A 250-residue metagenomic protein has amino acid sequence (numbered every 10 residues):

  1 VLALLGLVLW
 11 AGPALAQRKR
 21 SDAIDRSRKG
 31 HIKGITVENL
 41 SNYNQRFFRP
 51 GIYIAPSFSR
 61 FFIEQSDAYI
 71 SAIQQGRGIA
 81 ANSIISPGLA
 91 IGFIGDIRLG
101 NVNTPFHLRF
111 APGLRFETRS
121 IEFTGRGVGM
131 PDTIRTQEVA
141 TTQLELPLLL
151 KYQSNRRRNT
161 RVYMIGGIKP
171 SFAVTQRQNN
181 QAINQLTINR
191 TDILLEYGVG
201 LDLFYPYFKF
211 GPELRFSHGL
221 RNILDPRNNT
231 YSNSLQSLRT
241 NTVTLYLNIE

Functional and structural regions predicted by a protein language model:
A16-I85, E250: Short glycine/proline- and aromatic-enriched beta-strand/turn motifs that initiate or cap beta-hairpins
V37-S41, I52-P56, L89-I97, P112-L114 (+5 more regions): Residues on the lipid-exposed face of transmembrane beta-strands in outer-membrane beta-barrel proteins
N39-F48, G100-F106, N155-R161, F204-F208: Short loop/turn motifs that connect adjacent beta-strands in outer-membrane beta-barrel proteins
N44-P50, I85-L89, A140-L144, T160 (+2 more regions): Residues that define the transmembrane beta-barrel architecture of outer-membrane proteins
R49-G51, P105-H107, L149, N159-Y163 (+3 more regions): Membrane-spanning beta-strand positions in outer-membrane beta-barrel proteins
E64-N82, E117-V139, T175-I188, L224-Q236: Flexible, solvent-exposed loop segments that connect beta-strands
R190-D192, Y197-E250: Predominantly the C-terminal beta-signal and adjacent terminal strand-loop region of outer-membrane beta-barrel
